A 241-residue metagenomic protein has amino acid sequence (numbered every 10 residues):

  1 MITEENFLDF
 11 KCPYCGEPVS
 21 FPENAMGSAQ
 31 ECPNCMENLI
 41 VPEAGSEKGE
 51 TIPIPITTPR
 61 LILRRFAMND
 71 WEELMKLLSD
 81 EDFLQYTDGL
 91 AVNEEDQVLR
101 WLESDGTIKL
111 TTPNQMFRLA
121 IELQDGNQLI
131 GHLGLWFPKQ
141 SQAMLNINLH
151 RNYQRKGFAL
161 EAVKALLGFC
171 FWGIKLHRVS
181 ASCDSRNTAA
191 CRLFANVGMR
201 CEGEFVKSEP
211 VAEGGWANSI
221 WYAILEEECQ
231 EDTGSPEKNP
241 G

Functional and structural regions predicted by a protein language model:
M1-L8, E43-G49: Short, intrinsically disordered terminal segments enriched in charged and Pro/Gly residues
I2, K109-N114: Short loop/turn motifs at secondary-structure junctions and domain boundaries
C12, C32-C35: Short cysteine-rich clusters marking metal-coordination/redox-active sites
V19, L39: Cys/His-rich microdomains that often coordinate metals
F21-E31: Short linker/helix segments within small regulatory modules
G49-Q85, Q115-G241: Acyl-donor (CoA/ACP) binding surface of acyl/acetyltransferases
D82-S104, F117-L119: Conserved GNAT-fold acetyl-CoA-binding loop/helix
